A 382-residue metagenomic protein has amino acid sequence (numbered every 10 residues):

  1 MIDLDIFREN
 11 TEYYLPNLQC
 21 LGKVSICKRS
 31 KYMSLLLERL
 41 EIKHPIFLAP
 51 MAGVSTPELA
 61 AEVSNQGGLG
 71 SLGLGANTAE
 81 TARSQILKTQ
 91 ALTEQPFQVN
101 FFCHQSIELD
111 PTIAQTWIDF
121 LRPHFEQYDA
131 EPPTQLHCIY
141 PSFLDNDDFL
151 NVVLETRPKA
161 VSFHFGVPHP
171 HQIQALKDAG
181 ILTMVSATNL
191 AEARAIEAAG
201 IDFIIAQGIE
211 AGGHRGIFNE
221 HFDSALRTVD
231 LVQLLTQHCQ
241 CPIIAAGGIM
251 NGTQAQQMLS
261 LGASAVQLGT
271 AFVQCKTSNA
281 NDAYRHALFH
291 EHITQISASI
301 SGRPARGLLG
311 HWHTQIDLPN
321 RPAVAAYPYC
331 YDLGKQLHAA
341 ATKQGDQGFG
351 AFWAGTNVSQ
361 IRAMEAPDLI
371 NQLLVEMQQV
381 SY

Functional and structural regions predicted by a protein language model:
D5-E12: Cationic, amphipathic, low-complexity segments that mediate targeting or membrane/lipid association
Y13-Y14, Q19: Low-complexity, intrinsically disordered or signal/transmembrane-proximal segments
K31-H238: Active-site entrance/lid segments in N-terminal catalytic domains of soluble metabolic enzymes
H214-I244, I249-Y382: Conserved active-site-proximal phosphate/metal-binding subdomains
